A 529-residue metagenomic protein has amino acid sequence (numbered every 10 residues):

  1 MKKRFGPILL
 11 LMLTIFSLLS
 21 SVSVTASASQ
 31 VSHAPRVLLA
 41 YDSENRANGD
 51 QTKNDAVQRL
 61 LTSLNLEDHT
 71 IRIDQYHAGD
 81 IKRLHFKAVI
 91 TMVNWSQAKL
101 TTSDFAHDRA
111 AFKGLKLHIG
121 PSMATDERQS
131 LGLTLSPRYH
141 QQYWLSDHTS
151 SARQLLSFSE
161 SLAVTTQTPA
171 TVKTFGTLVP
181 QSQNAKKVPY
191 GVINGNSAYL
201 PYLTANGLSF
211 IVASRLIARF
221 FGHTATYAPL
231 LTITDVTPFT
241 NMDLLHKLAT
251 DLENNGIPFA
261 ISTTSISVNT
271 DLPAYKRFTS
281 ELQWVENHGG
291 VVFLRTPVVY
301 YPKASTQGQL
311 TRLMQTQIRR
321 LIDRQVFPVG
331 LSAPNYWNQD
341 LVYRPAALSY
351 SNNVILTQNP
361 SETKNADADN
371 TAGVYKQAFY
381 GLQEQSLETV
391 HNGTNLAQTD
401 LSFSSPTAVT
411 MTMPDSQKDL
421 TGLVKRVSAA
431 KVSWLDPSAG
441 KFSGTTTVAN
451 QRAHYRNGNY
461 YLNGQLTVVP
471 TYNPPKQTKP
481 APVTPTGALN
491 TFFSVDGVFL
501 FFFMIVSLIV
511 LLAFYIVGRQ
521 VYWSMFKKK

Functional and structural regions predicted by a protein language model:
L19-A34: Sec-dependent signal peptide cleavage junction
P35-V37, H85-F86, G114-L115, Q129-Q141 (+2 more regions): A glycine-centered loop/beta-turn motif at secondary-structure junctions
L38-E44, L117-D126, G256-N353, P360-Y375: Metal-dependent polysaccharide deacetylase catalytic core of the NodB/CE4 family, i.e., the active-site-bearing domain
Y41-D42, R83-Q129: Short alpha-beta junction capping motif
L60-H85, Q385-A397: A short, well-structured beta->alpha microelement
Y202-S209, A213-W284, V298-Y300: Active-site beta->alpha N-cap acidic-glycine motif
L216-A225, L230, T250-T270, N352-A368 (+1 more regions): C-terminal domain-boundary segment and adjacent tail
Y522-K529: Cytoplasmic C-terminal tails of single-pass
